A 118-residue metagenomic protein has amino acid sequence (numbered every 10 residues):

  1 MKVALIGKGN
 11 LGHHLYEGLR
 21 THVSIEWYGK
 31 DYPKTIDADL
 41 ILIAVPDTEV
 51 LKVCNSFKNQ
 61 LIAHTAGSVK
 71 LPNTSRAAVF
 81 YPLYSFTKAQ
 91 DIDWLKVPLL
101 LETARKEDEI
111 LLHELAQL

Functional and structural regions predicted by a protein language model:
M1, V23, Q60-L61, S75 (+1 more regions): A structural micro-motif
M1-K34: NAD(P)+-binding Rossmann beta1-loop-alpha1 motif at the extreme N-terminus of oxidoreductases
L11, P46, R105-K106: Gly/Ser/Thr-rich loops at beta-strand to alpha-helix junctions that form or flank small-molecule/cofactor-binding
G12, A38, V50, E109-L112: A general structural signal for well-ordered alpha-helical segments in protein cores
Y16-E17, D31-I92: Rossmann-like NAD(P)(H) cofactor-binding subdomain of soluble oxidoreductases
R20-T21, K58, A116-Q117: Short, solvent-exposed amphipathic alpha-helical segments in soluble enzyme and RNA/protein-processing domains
D91-L118: Internal alpha-helical scaffold of NAD(P)-dependent oxidoreductase catalytic cores
